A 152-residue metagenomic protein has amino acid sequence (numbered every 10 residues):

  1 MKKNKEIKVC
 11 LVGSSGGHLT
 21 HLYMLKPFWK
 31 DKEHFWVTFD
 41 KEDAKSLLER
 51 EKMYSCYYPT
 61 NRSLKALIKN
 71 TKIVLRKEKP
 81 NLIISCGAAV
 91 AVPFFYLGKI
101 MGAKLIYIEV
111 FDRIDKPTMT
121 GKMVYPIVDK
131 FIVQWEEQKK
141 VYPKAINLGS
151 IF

Functional and structural regions predicted by a protein language model:
M1-F35, E42: N-terminal beta-strand-loop-alpha-helix module at the start of alpha/beta ligand-binding or catalytic domains
I7, N81, D129: Conserved acidic residues
G13-S15, D31-N70, E137, L148-I151: Conserved nucleotide-sugar phosphate-binding/catalytic loop shared by glycosyltransferases and other
H18-H21, A44, A91-F94, K116-P117: Short, well-ordered alpha-helical microsegments
K72-L82, V92-I106, K122-M123: Glycosyltransferases and closely related glycan-assembly transferases that use nucleotide-activated donors
C86-V90: Short His-centered aromatic/hydrophobic patch
A103-F152: Active-site-proximal region of nucleotide-activated glycan assembly enzymes, centered on histidine/acidic-rich loops
